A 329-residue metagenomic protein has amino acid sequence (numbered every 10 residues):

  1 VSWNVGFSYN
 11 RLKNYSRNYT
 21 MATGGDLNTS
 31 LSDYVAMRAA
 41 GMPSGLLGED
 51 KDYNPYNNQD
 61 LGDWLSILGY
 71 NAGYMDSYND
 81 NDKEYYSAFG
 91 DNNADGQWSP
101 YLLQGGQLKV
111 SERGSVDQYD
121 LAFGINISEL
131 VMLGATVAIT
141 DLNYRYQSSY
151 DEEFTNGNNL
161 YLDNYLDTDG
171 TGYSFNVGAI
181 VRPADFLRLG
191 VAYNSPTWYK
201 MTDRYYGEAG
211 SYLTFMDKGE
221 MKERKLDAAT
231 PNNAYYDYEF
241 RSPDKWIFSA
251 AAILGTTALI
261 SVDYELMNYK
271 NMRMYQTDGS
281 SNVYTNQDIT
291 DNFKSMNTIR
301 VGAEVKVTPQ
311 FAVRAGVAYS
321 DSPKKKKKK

Functional and structural regions predicted by a protein language model:
S2-K329: Outer-membrane beta-barrel porins/channels
